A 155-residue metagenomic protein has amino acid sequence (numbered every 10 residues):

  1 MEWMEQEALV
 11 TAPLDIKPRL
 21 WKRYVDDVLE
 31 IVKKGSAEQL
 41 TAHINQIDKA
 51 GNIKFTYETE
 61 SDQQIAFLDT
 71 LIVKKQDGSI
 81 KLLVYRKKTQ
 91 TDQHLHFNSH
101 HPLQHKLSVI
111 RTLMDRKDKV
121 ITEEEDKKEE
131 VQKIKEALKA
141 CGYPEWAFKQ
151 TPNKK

Functional and structural regions predicted by a protein language model:
M1-K155: Charged structural interfaces that engage phosphate-rich ligands and support phosphoryl-transfer chemistry
